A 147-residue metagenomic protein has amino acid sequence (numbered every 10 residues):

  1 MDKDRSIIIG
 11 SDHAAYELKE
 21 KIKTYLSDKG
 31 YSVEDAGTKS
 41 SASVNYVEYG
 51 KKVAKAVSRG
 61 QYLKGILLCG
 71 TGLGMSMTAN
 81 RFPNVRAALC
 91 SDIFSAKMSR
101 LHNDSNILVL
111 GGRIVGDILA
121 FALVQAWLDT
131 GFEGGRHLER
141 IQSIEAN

Functional and structural regions predicted by a protein language model:
K3-I7: Extreme N-terminal starter segment of soluble prokaryotic enzymes
I8-G10, A14-A15, I93-N147: C-terminal binding/interaction regions
Y16-L18, G72-T78: Short glycine/serine/threonine-rich phosphate/pyrophosphate-binding segments that cradle anionic phosphate groups
E17-D28: Short, solvent-exposed amphipathic alpha-helices that sit in or adjacent to ligand/effector-binding or catalytic
S32-S43: A short beta-strand-loop structural module common to alpha/beta enzyme folds
Y49-L67, T71: Short, structured active-site "lid" loops
A56-Q61, S76-N84, M98-N103: Alpha-helix C-terminal capping segments
V85-D92: Short hydrophobic/aromatic-enriched beta-strand-loop microsegments
